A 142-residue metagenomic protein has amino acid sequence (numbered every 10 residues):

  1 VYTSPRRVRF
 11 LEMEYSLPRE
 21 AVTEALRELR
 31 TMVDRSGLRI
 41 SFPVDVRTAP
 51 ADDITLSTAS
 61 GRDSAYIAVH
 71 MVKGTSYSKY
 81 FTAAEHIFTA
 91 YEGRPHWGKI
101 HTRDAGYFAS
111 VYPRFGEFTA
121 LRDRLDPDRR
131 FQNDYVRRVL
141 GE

Functional and structural regions predicted by a protein language model:
V1-V111: Substrate-recognition/cap regions that form aromatic- and gly/pro-loop-enriched pockets for small-molecule ligands
Y91-E142: Activity-critical C-terminal alpha-helical subdomain
